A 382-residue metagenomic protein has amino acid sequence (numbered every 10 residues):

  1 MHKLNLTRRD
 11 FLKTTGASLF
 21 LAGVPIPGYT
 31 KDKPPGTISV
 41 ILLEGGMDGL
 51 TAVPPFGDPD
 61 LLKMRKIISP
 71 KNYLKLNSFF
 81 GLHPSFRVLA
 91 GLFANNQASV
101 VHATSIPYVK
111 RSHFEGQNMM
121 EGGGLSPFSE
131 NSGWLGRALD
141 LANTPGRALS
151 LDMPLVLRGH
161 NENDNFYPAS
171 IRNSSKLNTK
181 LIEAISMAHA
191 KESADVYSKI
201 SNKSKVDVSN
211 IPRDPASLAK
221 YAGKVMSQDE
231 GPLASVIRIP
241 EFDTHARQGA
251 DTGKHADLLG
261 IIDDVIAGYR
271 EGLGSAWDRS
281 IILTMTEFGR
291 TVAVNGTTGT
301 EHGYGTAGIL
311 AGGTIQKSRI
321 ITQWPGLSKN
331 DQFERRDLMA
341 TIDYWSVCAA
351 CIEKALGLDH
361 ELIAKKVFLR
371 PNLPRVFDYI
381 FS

Functional and structural regions predicted by a protein language model:
M1-L19: N-terminal secretory signal peptides and thylakoid transit peptides that target proteins across membranes
G16-P84, V88, F93-N95: Intrinsic-disorder/low-complexity recognition with aromatic hotspots
P34-I38, N95-A98, T144-G146, E230-A234 (+1 more regions): Loop/turn elements at helix/coil->beta-strand transitions in domains of secreted/extracellular proteins
G36-M47, L89, L233-I239, I266 (+2 more regions): Beta-strand elements within well-structured catalytic alpha/beta cores of enzymes that handle phosphate/sulfate esters
E44-D48, S105-V109, P154-R158, E241-T244 (+2 more regions): Solvent-exposed loop/turn segments at secondary-structure junctions within structured extracellular/periplasmic domains
P54-P55, S69-R87, T244-S382: Feature marks hydrolase-like catalytic cores characterized by long aromatic- and Gly/Pro-rich stretches
G81-L177: Extracytoplasmic mature domains of secreted/periplasmic and thylakoid-lumen proteins
N178-G272: Anion-binding catalytic surfaces of enzymes that hydrolyze or transfer phosphate/sulfate esters
